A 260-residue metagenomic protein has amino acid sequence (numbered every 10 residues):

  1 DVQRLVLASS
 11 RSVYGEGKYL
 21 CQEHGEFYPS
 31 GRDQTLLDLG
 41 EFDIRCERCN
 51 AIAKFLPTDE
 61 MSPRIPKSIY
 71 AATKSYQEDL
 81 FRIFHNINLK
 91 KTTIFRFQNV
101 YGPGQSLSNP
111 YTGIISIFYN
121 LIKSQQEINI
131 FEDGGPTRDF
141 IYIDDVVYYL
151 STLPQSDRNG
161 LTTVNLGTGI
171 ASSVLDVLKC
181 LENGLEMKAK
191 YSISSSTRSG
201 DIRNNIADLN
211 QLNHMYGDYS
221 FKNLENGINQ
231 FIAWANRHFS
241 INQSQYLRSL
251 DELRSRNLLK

Functional and structural regions predicted by a protein language model:
D1-Q98, W234: N-terminal Rossmann-like NAD(P)+-binding domain of SDR-like oxidoreductases, especially those catalyzing
S12-Y14, Y101, I170-S172: Feature marks short, surface-exposed loop/turn motifs that line or immediately flank catalytic pockets and channel
G17-C21, Q105-N109, V177-L178, N204-N205: Short aromatic-enriched loop/helix-cap "lid" or pocket-rim segments at secondary-structure transitions that line
C21-E26, Y111-G113, V147, E182-N183: Glycine-rich, phosphate-binding/catalytic loops in enzymes
C46-S68, T92-L107, I117-I141, N165-G167: A conserved pocket-lining segment of Rossmann-fold NAD(P)-dependent short-chain dehydrogenase/reductase
S75-R82, I115-Y119, Y148, L175: Conserved active-site helix of classical SDR/Rossmann-fold NAD(P)-dependent CH-OH oxidoreductases
I122-K260: C-terminal substrate-binding subdomain of Rossmann-fold SDR/epimerase-dehydratase oxidoreductases
